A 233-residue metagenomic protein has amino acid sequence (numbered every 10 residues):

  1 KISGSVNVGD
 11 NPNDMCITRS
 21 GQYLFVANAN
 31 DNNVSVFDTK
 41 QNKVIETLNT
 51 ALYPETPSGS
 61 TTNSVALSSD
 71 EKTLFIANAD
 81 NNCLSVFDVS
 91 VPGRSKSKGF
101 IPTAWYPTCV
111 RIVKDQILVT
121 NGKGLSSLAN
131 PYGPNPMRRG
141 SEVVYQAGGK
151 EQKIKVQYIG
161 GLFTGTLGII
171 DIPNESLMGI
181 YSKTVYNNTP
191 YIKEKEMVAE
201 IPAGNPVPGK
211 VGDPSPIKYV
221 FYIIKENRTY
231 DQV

Functional and structural regions predicted by a protein language model:
K1-N205: Predominantly soluble domains enriched in secretory-pathway, periplasmic, or organellar proteins
E200-V233: Active-site-proximal N-terminal segment of extracellular/periplasmic enzymes that hydrolyze or transfer
